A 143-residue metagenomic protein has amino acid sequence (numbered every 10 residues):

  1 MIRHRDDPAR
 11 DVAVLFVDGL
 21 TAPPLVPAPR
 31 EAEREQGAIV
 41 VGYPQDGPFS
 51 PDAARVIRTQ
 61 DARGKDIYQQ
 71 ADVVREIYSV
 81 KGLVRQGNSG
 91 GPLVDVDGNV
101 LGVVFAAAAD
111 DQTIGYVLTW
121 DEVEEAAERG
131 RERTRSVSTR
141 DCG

Functional and structural regions predicted by a protein language model:
M1-S50, T134-S136: Conserved active-site neighborhood of the chymotrypsin/trypsin-like protease fold
H4, L15, A28-R30, L83 (+2 more regions): Surface-exposed loop/turn and secondary-structure junction residues enriched for glycine/proline
R5-P8, T21, Q60, V84 (+2 more regions): A generic structural motif
D7-R10, P23, E31, S79 (+5 more regions): A generic structural micro-environment signature that highlights single residues at secondary-structure boundaries
A13-L15, E35, V40, V56 (+4 more regions): Terminal peptide-recognition signature
P23, P44, P48, L101-G143: C-terminal cap/linker of serine protease catalytic domains
P24-P27, E35-E76, V84-N88, F105-G115: Flexible, gly/ser-rich surface segments that form the specificity/activation loops bordering the active-site cleft
P29-E33, Q70-V74, V94-D97, E132-R133: Short intrinsically disordered coil segments
